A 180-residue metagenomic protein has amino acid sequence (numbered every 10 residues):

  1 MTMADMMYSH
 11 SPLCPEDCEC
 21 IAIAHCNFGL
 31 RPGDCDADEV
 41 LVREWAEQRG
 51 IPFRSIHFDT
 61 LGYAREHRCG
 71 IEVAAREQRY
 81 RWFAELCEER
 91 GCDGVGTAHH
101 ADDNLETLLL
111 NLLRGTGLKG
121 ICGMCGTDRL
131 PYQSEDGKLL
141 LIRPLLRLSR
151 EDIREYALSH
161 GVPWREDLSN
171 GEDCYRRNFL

Functional and structural regions predicted by a protein language model:
M1-F179: Core alpha/beta nucleotide-donor-binding catalytic domains of modification enzymes
